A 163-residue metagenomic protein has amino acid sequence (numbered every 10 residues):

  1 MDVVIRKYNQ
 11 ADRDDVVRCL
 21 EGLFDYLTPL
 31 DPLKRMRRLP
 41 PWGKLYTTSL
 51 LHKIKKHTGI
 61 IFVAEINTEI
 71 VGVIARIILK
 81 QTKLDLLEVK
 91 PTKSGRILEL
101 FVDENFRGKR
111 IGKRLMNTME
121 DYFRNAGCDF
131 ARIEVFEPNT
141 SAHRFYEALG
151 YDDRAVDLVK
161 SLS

Functional and structural regions predicted by a protein language model:
M1-D14, G22-D25: Conserved N-terminal entry element of GNAT/NAT acetyltransferase domains
D25-S49: Conserved GNAT-fold acetyl-CoA-binding loop/helix
L45-V63, R96: A short helix-loop-beta-strand connector motif used in the catalytic cores of GNAT acetyltransferases and, in some
V63, E69-I78, R96, F101: Conserved beta-strand in the GNAT
F106, R110-T118: Conserved acetyl-CoA pyrophosphate-binding loop and the N-cap/start of the following alpha-helix in GNAT-like
R107, I133-A142, V159-S163: Conserved beta-strand-loop-alpha-helix junction that forms the acyl-donor binding cleft
M116, F123-E134: Conserved GNAT acetyl-CoA-binding A-motif
Y146, Y151: Conserved active-site tyrosine of GNAT-family acetyltransferases
